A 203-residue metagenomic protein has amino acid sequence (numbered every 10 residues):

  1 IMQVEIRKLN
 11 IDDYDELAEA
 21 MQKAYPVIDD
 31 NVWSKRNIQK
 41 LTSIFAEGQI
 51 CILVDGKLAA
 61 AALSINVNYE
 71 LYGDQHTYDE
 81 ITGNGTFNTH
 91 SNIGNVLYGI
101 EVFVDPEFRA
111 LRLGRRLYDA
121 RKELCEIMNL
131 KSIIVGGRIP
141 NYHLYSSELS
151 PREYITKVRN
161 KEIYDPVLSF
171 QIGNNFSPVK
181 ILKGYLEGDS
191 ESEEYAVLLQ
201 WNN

Functional and structural regions predicted by a protein language model:
M2-R36, K40-G73: Short amphipathic alpha-helix that is part of the acyltransferase structural core
E5-D13, S34-K35, R116-L124, M128 (+1 more regions): C-terminal/domain-terminus segments
L9, V102-V104: Hydrophobic adenine-recognition pocket in adenosine-nucleotide-binding enzymes
V32, C51, L58, Y98 (+2 more regions): A structural signal for short, well-ordered beta-strand segments and their strand-loop junctions that often border
G48-I50, N95, E193-L199: Short beta-strand micro-motifs in enzyme catalytic cores
V54, G85-T89, D119-L130: Short amphipathic alpha-helices and their capping/turn segments at secondary-structure boundaries
A62-E101, D119, I139-P166, I172 (+2 more regions): Conserved acyl-donor/pantetheine-binding loop and adjacent beta-alpha core of acyl/acetyltransferases and related
V104, A110-C125, I134-V135: Conserved acetyl-CoA-binding loop-helix of GNAT-fold acetyltransferases
